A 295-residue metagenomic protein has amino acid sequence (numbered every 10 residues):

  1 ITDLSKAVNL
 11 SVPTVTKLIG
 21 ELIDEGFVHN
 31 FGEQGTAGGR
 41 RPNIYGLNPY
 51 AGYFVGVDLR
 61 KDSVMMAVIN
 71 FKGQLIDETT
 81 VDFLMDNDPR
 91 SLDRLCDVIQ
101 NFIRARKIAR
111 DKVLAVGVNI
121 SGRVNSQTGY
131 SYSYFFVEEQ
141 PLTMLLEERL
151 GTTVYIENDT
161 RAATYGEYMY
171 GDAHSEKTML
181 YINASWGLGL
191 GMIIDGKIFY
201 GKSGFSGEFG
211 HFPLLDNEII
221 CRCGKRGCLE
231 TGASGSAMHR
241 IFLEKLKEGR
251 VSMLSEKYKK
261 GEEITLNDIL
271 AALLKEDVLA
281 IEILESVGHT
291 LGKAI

Functional and structural regions predicted by a protein language model:
I1-R41, Y45: Nucleotide/phosphate-binding catalytic cleft detector across ATP-hydrolyzing and phosphate-transferring enzymes
P13, I156-T160, L214-R250: Glycine-rich phosphate-binding loop plus the immediately following alpha-helix
N30-F54, V154-M179: Conserved phosphate-binding catalytic cores of ATP/NTP-utilizing and phosphoryl-transfer enzymes
G39-D77, Y181-I194: Gly/Thr-rich phosphate-binding beta-strand-loop-beta motif of the actin/hexokinase/Hsp70
L75-T178: Glycine-rich phosphate-binding loop and adjoining helix at the ATP-binding site of ATP-dependent phosphoryl-transfer
S175-A233: Glycine-rich phosphate-binding loop of actin/hexokinase-like ATP-binding domains
L229-A294: A mobile "lid/hinge" subdomain adjacent to the ATP/sugar-phosphate binding pocket shared across diverse ATP-dependent
